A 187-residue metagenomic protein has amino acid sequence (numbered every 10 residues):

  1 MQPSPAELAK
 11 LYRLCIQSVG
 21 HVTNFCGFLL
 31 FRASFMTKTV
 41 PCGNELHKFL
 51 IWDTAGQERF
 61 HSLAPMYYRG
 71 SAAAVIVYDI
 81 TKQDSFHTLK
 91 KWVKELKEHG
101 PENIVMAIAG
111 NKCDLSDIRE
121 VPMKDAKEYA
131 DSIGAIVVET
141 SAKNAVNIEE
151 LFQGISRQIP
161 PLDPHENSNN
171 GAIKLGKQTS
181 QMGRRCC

Functional and structural regions predicted by a protein language model:
M1-H21, F31, T37, P41-L46 (+1 more regions): Conserved P-loop small GTPase signature centered on TRAFAC-class small GTPases
Q2-P5, T81, K91-K94, E98: P-loop NTPase "switch/coupling" elements that transmit nucleotide state to mechanical/effector output
N24: Hydrophobic positions on the alpha1 helix immediately C-terminal to the Walker A/P-loop
L29-L63, R69, A73: Switch I (G2) and immediately adjacent beta-strands of P-loop GTPase domains
G43, T54, A72, I76 (+3 more regions): Surface/interface recognition patches
I51, Y67, A74-V77, L89 (+4 more regions): Hydrophobic packing within well-folded, soluble alpha/beta domains
R59, L63, S85, D125 (+1 more regions): Short acidic active-site motifs
S71-K90, G100-N103, C113-E120, S141-K143: Conserved Switch II/interswitch segment of TRAFAC-class P-loop GTPases
